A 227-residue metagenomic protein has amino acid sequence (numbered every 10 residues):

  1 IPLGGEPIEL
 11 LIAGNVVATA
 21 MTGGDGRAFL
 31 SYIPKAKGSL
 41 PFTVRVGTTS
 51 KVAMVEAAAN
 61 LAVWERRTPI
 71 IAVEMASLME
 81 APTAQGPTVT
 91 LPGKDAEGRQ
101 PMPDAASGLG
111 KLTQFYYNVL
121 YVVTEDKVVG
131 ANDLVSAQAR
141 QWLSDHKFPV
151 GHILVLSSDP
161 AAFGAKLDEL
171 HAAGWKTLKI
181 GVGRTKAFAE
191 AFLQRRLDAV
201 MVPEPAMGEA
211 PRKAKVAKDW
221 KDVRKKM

Functional and structural regions predicted by a protein language model:
I1-R67: Beta-strand-enriched, solvent-exposed domains that form extended recognition/catalytic surfaces
G4, L78-E80, K218-D219, K225: General structural signal for secondary-structure boundaries
S39-F42, T88-L91, L170: A generic short-segment signal for beta-strand/edge and adjacent turn/coil regions
F42, G93-K94, M201-V202: Alpha-helix boundary/interfacial micro-motifs
E65-P160: Conserved, compact domain cores that house catalytic/ligand-binding motifs in diverse enzymes and effector modules
A131-M227: C-terminal cap/substrate-recognition subdomain and adjoining C-terminal extension of metal-dependent phosphatase-like
